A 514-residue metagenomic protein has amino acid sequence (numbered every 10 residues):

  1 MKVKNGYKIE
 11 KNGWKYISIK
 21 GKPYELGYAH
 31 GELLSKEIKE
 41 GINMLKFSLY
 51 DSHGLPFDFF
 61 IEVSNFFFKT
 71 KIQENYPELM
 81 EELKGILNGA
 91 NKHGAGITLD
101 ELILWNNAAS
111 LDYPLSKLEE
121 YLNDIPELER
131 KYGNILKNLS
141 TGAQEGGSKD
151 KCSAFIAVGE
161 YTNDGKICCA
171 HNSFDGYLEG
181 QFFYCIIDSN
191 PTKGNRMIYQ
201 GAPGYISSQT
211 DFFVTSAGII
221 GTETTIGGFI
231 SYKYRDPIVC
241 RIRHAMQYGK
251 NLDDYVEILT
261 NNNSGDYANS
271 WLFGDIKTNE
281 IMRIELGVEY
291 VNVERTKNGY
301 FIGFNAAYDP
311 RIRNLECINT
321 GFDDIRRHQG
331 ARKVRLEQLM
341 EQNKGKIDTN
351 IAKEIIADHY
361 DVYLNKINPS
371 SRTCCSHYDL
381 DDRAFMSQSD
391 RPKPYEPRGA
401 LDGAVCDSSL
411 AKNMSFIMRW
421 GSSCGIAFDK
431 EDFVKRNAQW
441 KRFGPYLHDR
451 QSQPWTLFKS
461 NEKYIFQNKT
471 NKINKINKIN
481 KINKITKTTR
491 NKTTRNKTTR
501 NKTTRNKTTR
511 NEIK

Functional and structural regions predicted by a protein language model:
M1-D253, T260-D266, L272-R295, G303 (+3 more regions): N-terminal mature-domain region immediately after signal-peptide cleavage in secreted/organellar precursors
M1-N5, T509, I513-K514: Basic/polar N-terminal segments that are highly enriched at the extreme N-terminus, encompassing both cleavable
E316-R332, T494, T499, T503-T504 (+1 more regions): Low-complexity, intrinsically disordered tandem-repeat tracts enriched in small residues
N471-I513: Long, intrinsically disordered low-complexity tandem-repeat segments
